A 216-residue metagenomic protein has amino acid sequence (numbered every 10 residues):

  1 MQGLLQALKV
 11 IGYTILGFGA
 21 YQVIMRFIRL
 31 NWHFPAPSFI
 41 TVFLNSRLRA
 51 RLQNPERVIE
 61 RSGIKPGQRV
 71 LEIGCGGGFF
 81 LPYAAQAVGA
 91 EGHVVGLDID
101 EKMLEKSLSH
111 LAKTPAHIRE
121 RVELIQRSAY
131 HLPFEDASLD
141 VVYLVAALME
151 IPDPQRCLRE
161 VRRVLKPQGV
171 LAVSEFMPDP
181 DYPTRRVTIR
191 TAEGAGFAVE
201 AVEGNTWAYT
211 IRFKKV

Functional and structural regions predicted by a protein language model:
Q2-K65: Class I SAM-dependent transferase core
L71-I73, G77-H131: Class I SAM-dependent methyltransferase SAM/SAH-binding core
Y130-V141: A short acidic, Gly/Pro-enriched loop at the edge of an enzyme's catalytic core that lines a small-molecule cofactor
D140-P152: A short SAM/SAH-binding and catalytic strip from SAM-dependent methyltransferases
Q155-P167: A short glycine-rich, Lys/Arg-flanked "PGG" loop and its adjoining helix->strand segment in the class I
Q168-E175: Conserved beta-strand signature within the Rossmann-like core of class I S-adenosyl-L-methionine
P183-E203: Conserved Class I S-adenosyl-L-methionine
G204-V216: Core SAM-dependent methyltransferase catalytic element
